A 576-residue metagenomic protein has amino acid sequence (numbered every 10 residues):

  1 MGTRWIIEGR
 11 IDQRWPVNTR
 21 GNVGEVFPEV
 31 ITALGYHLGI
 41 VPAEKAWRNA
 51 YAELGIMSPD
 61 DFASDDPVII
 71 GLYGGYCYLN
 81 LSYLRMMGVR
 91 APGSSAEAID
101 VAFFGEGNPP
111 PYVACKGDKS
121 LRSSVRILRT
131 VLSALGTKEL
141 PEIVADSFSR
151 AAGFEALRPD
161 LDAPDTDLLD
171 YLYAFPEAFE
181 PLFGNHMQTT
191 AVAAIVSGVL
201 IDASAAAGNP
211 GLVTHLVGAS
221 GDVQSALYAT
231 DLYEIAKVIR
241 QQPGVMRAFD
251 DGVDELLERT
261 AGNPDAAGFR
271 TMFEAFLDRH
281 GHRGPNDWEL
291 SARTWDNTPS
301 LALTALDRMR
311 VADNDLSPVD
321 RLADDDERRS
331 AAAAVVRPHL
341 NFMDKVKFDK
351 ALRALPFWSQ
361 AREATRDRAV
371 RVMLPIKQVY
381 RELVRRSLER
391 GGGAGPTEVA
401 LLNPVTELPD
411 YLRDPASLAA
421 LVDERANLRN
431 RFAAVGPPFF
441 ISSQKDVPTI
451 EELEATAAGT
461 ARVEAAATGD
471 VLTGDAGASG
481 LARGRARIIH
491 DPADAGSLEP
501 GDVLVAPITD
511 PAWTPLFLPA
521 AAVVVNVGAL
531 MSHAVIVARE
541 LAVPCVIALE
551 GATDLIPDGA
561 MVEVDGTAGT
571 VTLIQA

Functional and structural regions predicted by a protein language model:
M1-P16, A486-D502, P507-A576: Acidic, glycine-rich flexible loop/linker segments
M1-Q360, A364-R368, V372-P375: N-terminal, non-catalytic alpha-helical interaction modules of very large eukaryotic scaffold proteins
R4, R10-I11, D146, Y411 (+2 more regions): Protease-associated
E44, Y380-R381, M531: Generic non-transmembrane alpha-helix signal with a bias for helix starts/N-cap capping motifs
F175, G391, A538: Contiguous, function-dense segments enriched for cysteine-driven chemistry and partner/ligand-binding capacity
G208, G392-G393, A542: Glycine-centered helix-boundary capping/hinge motifs
K347-V447: Extended, domain-scale alpha-helical bundle/helix-rich regions
